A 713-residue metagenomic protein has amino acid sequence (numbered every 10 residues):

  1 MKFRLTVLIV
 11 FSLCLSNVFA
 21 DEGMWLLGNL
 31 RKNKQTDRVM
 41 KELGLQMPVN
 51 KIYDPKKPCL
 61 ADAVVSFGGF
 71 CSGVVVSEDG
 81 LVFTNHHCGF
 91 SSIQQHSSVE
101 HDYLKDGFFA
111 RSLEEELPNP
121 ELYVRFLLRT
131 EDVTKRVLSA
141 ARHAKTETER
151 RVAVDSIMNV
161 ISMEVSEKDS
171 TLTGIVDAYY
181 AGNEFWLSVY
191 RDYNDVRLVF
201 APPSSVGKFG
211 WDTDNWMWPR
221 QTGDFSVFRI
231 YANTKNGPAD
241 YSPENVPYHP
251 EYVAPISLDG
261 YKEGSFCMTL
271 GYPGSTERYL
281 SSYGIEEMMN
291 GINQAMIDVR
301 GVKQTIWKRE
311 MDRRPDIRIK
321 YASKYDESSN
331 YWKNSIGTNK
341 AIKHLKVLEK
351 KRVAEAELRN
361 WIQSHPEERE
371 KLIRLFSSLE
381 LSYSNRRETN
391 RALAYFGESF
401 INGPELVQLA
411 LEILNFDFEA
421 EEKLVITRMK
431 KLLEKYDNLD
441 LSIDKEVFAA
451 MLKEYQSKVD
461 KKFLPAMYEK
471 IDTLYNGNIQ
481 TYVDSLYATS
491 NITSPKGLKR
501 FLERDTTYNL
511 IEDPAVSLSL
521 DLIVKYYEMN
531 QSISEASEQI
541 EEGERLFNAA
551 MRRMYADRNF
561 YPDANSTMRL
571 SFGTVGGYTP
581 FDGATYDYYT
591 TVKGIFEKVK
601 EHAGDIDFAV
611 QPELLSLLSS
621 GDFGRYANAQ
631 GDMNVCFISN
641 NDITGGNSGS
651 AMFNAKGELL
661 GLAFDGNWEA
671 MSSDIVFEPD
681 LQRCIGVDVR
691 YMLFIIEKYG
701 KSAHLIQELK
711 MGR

Functional and structural regions predicted by a protein language model:
M1-E22: Bacterial Sec-dependent N-terminal signal peptides
N17-R713: Terminal presequence/propeptide segments associated with secretion/organelle targeting and zymogen/polyprotein
